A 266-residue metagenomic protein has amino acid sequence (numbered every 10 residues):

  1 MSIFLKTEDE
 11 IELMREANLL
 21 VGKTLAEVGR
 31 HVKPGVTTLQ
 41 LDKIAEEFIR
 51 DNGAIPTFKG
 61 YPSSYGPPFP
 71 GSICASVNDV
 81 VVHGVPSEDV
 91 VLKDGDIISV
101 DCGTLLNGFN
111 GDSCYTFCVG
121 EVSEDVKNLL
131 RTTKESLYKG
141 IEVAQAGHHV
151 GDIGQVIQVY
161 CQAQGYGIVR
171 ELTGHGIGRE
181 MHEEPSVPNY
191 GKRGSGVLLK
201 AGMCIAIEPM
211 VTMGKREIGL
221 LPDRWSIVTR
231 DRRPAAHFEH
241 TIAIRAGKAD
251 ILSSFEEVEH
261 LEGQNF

Functional and structural regions predicted by a protein language model:
M1-F266: Active-site neighborhoods and metal-handling regions in enzymes and metal-associated proteins
